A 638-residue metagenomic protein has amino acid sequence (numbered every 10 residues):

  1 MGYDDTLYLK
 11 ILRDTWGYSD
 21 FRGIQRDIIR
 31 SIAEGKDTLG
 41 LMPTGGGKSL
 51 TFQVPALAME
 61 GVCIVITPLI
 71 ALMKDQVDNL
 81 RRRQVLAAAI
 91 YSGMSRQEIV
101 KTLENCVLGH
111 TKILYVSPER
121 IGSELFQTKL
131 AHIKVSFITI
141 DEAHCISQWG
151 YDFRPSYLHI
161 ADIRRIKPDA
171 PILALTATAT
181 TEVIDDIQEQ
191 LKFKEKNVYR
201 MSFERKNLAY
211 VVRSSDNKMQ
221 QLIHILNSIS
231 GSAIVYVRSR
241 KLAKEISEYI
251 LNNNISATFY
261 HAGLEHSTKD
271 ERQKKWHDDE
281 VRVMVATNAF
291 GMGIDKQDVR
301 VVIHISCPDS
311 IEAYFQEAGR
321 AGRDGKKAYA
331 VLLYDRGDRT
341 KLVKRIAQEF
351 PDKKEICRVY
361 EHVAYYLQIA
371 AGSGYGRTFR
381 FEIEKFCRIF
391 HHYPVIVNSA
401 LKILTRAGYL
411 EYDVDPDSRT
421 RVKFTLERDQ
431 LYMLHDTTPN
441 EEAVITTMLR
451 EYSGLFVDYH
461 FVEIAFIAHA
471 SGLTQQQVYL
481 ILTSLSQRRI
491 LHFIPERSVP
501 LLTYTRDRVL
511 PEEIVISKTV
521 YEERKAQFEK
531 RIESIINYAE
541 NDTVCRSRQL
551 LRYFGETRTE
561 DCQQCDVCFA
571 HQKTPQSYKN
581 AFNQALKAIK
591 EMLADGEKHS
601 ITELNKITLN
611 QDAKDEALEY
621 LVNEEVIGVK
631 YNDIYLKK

Functional and structural regions predicted by a protein language model:
G2-T15, S19-G23, D27-S49, A56-M59 (+1 more regions): Helicase motor core with emphasis on the C-terminal RecA-like subdomain
V281, V299, I303, C307-Q316 (+1 more regions): C-terminal accessory region of SF2 helicases/translocases
